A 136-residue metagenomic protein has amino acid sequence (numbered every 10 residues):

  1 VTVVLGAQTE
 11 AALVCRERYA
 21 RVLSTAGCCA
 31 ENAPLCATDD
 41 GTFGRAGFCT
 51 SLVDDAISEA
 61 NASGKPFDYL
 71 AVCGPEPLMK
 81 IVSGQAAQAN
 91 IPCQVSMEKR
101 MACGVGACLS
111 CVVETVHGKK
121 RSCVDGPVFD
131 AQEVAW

Functional and structural regions predicted by a protein language model:
V1-V95: FNR/FR-type flavoprotein reductase catalytic core
E10-A12, T42-F43, R100-G104, F129: Short gly/pro/ser/thr-enriched loop/turn and capping motifs at secondary-structure boundaries
I57, C111, A131-E133: Extracellular/mature segments of secreted proteins
E76-P77, E98-P127: Local cysteine-cluster metal-coordination motifs and their immediate loop/turn environment, predominantly Fe-S cluster
V124-W136: Short microdomains enriched in Cys/His and/or Lys/Arg
